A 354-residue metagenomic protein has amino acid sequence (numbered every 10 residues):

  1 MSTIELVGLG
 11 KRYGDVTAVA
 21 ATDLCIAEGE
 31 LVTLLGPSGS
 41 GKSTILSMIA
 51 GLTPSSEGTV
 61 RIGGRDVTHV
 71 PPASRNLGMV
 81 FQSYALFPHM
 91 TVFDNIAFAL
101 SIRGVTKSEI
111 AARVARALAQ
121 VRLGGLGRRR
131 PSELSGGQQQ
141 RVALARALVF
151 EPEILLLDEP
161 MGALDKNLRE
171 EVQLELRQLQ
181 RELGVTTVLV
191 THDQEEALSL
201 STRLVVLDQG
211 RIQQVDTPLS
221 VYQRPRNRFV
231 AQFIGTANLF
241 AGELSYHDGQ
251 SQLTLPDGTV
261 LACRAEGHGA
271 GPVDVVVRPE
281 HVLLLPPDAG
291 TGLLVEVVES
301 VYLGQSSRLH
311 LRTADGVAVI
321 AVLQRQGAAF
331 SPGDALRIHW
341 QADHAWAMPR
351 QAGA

Functional and structural regions predicted by a protein language model:
I4, V19-A21: Conserved structural motif at the start of ABC-family nucleotide-binding domains
E5, C25, R61, R337-H339: ABC ATPase nucleotide-binding domain
L31, P72-G78, Q82-F229: ABC ATPase nucleotide-binding domains
L35-P37: The feature captures the beta-strand-to-loop junction immediately N-terminal to the Walker
A50: Helix-to-loop junction immediately C-terminal to a conserved catalytic motif
S56-T59, E109, Q209, A241: Conserved coupling/switch loops of ABC nucleotide-binding domains, chiefly the family-specific signature
G58-D66: Conserved ABC transporter NBD signature motif
Q223, S251-S300, R325-A354: Glycine/charge-rich catalytic "coupling/switch" loops of P-loop NTPases
